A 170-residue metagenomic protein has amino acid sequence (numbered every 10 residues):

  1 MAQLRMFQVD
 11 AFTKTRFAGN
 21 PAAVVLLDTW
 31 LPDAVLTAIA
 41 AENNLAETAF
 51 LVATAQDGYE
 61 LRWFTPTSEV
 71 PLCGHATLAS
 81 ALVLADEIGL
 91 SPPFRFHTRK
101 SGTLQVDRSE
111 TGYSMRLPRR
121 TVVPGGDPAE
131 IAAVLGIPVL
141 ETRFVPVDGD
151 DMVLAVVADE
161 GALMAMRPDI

Functional and structural regions predicted by a protein language model:
M1-C73, L78-I170: Active-site proximal loop and beta-alpha junction motif in alpha/beta enzyme cores
